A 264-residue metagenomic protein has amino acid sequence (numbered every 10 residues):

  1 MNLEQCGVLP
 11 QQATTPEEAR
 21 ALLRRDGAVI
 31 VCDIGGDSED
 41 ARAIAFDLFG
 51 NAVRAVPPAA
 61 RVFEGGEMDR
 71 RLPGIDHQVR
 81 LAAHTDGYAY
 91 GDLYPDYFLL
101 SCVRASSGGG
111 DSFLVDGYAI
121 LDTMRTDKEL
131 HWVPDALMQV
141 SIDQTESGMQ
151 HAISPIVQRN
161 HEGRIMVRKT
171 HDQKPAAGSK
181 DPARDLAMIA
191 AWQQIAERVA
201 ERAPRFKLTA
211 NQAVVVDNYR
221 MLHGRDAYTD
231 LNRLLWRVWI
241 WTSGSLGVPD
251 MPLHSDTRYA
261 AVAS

Functional and structural regions predicted by a protein language model:
M1-R61, R205-L208, A213: N-terminal auxiliary "cap/dimerization" subdomain that precedes the catalytic jelly-roll/cupin core of mononuclear
N2-A13, V62-S264: Active-site environment of non-heme Fe oxygenases that use a 2-His-1-carboxylate facial triad
